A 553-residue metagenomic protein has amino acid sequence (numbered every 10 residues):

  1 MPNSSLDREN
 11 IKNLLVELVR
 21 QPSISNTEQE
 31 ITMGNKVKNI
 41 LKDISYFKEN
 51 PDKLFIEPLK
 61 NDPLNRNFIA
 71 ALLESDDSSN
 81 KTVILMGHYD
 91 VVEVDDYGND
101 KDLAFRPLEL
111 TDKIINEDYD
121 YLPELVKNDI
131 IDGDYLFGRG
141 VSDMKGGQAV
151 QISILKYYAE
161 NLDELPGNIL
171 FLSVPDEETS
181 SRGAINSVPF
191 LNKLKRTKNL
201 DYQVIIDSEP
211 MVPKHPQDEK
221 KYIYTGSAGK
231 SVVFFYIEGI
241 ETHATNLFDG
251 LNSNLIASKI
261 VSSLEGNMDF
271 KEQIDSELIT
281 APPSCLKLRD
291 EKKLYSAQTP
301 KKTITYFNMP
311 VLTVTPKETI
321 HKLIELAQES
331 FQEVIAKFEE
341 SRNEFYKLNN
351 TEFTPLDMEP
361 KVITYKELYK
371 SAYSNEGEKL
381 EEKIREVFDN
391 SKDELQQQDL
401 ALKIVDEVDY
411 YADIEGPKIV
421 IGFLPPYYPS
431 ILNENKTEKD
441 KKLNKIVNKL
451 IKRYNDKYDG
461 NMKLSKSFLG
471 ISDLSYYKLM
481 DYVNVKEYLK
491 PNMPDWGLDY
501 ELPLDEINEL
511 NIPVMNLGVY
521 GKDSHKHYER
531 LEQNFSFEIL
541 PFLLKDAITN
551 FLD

Functional and structural regions predicted by a protein language model:
P2-R139, E160, E164-G167: Acidic/His- and Gly-rich active-site-bordering loop/insert found across diverse amide/peptide-bond hydrolases
E17, I152-E160, K259-G266, K545-T549: Short glycine/serine- and small hydrophobic-enriched flexible loop segments
S25, E177, E241-A244, M309-K317 (+2 more regions): A generic structural motif
M33-V37, P51-L54, L278, N343-D553: An extended, acidic, His-containing surface patch that forms the Zn2+-binding/catalytic region of metallohydrolases
V91, F235-T242, V311, V514-Y528: A glycine-centered beta->alpha junction motif in the catalytic cores of kinase/phosphotransferase enzymes
D132-G226: Acidic/histidine-rich catalytic neighborhood of metal-dependent amide-processing enzymes
L162-E164, Y224-K230, Y295-K301, Y411-I414 (+1 more regions): Short glycine/proline-enriched loop/turn "hinge" motifs that connect secondary-structure elements and lie
K193-K403: Midchain, well-structured core segments that form catalytic/ion-binding scaffolds
